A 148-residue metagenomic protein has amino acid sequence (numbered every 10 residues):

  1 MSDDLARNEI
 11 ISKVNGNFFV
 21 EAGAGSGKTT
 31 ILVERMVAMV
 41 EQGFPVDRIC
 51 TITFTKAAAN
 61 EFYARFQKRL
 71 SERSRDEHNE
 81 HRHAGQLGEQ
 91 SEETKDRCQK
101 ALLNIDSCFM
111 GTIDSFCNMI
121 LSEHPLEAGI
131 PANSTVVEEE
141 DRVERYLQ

Functional and structural regions predicted by a protein language model:
M1-G129: P-loop NTPase Walker
N133: Conserved NTP/Mg2+-binding pocket subregion across the NTase superfamily
